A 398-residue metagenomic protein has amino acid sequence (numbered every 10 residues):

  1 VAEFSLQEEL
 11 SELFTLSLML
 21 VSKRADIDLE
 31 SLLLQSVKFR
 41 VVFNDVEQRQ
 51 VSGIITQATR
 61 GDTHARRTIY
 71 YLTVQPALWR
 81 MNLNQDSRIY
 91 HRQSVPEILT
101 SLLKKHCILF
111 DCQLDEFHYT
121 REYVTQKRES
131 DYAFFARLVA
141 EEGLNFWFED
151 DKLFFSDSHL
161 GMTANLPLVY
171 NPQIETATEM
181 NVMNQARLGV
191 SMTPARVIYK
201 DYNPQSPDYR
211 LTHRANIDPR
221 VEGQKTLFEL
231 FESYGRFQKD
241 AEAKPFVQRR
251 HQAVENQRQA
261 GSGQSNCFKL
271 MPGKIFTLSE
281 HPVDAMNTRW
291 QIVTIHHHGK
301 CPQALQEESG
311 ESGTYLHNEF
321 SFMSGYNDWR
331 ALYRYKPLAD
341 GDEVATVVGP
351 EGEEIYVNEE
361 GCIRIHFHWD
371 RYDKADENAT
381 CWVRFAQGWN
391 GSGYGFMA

Functional and structural regions predicted by a protein language model:
V1-A398: Amphipathic alpha-helical and helix-coil boundary elements used as assembly and membrane-proximal scaffolds
